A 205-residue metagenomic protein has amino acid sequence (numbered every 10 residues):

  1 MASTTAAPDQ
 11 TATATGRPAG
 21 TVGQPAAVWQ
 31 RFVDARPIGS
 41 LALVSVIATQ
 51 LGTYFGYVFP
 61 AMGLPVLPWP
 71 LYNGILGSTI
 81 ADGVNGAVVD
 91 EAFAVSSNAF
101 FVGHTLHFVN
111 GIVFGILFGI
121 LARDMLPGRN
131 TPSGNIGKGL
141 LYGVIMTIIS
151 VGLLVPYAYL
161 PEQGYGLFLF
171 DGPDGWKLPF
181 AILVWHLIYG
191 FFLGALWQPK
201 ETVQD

Functional and structural regions predicted by a protein language model:
A2-D205: Juxtamembrane/disordered regions of integral membrane proteins
